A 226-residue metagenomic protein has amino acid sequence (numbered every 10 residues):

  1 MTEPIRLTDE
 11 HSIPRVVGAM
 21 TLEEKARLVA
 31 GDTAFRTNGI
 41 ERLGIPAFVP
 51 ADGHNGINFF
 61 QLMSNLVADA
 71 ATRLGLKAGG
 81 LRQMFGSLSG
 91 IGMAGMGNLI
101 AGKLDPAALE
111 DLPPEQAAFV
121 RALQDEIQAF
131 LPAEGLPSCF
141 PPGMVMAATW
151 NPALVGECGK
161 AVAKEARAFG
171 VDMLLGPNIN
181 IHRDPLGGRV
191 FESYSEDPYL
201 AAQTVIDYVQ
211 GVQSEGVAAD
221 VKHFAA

Functional and structural regions predicted by a protein language model:
T2-A226: N-terminal beta-rich core of secreted/periplasmic extracellular enzymes
